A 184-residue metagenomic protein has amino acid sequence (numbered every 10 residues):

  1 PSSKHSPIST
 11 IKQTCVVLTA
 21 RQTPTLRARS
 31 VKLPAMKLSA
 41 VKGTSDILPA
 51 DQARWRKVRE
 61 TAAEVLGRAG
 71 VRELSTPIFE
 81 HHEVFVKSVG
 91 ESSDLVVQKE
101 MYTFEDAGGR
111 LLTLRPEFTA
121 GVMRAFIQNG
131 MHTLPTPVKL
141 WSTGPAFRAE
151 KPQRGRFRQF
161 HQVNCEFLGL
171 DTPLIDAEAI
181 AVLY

Functional and structural regions predicted by a protein language model:
S2-T10, S30: Intrinsically disordered, low-complexity segments enriched in small polar residues
K4, Q22-T23: Disordered, low-complexity tails and leader-like regions
T10-K12, T23: Hydrophobic alpha-helical membrane-insertion segments
R27-S30, P34: Short Gly/Ser/Thr- and charged-rich N-terminal loops/segments that act as flexible capping/hinge elements
P34-Y184: TRNA-recognition modules of translation machinery and tRNA-sensing kinases, especially anticodon-binding
